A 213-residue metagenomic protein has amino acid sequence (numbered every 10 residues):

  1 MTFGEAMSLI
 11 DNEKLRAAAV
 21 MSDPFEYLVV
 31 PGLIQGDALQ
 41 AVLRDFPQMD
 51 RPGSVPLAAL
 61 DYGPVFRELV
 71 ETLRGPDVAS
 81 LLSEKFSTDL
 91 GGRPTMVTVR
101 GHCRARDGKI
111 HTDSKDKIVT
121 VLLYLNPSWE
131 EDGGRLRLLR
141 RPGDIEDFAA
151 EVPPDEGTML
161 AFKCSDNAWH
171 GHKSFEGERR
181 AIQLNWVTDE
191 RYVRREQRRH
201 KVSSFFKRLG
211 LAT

Functional and structural regions predicted by a protein language model:
M1-A161, S165-T213: Fe(II)/2-oxoglutarate oxygenase catalytic core
